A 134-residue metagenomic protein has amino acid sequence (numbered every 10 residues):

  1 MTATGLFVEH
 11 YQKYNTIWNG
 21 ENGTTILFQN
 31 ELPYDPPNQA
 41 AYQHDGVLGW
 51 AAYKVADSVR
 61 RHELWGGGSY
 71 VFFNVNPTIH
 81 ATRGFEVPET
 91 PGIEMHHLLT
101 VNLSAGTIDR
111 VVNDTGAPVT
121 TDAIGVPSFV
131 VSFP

Functional and structural regions predicted by a protein language model:
M1-P134: Extracellular/periplasmic carbohydrate-active domains that bind, remodel, or depolymerize complex polysaccharides
